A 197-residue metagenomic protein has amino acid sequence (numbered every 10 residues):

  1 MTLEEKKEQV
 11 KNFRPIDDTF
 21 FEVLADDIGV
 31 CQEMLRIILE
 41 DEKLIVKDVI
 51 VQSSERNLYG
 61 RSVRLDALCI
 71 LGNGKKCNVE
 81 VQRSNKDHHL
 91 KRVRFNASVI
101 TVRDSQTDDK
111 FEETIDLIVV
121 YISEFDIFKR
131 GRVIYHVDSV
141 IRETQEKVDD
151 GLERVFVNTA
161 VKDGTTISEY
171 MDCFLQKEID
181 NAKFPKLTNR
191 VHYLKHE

Functional and structural regions predicted by a protein language model:
M1-E197: Elongated, amphipathic alpha-helical interaction scaffolds
